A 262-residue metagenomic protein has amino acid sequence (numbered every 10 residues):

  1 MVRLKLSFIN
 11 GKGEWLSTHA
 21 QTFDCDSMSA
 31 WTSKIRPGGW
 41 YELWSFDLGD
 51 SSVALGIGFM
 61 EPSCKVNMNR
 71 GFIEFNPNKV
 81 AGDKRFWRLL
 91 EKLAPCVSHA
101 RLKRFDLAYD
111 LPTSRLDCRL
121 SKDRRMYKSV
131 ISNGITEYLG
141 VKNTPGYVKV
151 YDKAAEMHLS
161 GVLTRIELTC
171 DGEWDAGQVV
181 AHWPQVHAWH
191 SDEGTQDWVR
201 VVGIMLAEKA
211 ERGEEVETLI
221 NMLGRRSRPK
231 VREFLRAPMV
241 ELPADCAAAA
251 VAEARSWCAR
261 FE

Functional and structural regions predicted by a protein language model:
M1-I220, P238-E262: Structured, helix-rich domain cores that form ligand/interaction pockets
R225-E233: Helix-turn-helix DNA-binding segment
